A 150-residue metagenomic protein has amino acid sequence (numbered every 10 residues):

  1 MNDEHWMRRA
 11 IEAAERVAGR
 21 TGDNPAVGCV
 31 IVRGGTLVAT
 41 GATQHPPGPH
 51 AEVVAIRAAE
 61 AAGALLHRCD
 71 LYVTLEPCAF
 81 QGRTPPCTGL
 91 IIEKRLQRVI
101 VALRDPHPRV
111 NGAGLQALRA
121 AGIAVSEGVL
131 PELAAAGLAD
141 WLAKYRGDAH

Functional and structural regions predicted by a protein language model:
M1-T21, L37, Q81-H150: Zinc-dependent deaminase
D23-V27, P49, A149-H150: Short, basic and Ser/Thr-rich N-terminal targeting/leader segments
A26-G35: Short beta-strand scaffold segments in enzyme catalytic cores
G34, E76, R104: Cofactor-binding loop segments of dinucleotide-utilizing enzymes, especially the Rossmann-like FAD- and NAD(P)+-binding
A39-G41: Short hydrophobic alpha-helix segments
Q44-P47: A short acidic/small-residue loop/turn micro-motif
A51-E52, C87: Catalytic-loop motifs flanking and including active-site residues across diverse enzymes
V53-Q81: Mobile, glycine- and charge-enriched loop segments and immediately flanking short secondary-structure elements within
